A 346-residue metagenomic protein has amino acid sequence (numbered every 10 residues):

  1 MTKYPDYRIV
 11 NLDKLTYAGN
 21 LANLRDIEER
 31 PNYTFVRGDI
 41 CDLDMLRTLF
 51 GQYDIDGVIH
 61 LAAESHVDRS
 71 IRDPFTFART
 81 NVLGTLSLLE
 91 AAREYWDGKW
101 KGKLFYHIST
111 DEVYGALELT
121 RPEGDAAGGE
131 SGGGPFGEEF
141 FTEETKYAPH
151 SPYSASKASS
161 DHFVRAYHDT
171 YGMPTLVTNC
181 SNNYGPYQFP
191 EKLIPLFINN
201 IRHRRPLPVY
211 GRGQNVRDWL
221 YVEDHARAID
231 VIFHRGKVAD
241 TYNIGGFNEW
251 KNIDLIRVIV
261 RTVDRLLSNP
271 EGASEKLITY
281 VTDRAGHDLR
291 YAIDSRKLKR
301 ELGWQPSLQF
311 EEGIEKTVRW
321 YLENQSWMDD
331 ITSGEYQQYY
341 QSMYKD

Functional and structural regions predicted by a protein language model:
M1-N183, E223, F233, N252 (+4 more regions): N-terminal Rossmann-like NAD(P)+-binding domain of SDR-like oxidoreductases, especially those catalyzing
T2, G38-C41, P195-D346: C-terminal substrate-binding subdomain of Rossmann-fold SDR/epimerase-dehydratase oxidoreductases
N182, P186, N215-R217: Heptad-repeat alpha-helical coiled-coil signaling segments
P186-Q188, H287: Acidic pyrophosphate-coordinating catalytic loop
